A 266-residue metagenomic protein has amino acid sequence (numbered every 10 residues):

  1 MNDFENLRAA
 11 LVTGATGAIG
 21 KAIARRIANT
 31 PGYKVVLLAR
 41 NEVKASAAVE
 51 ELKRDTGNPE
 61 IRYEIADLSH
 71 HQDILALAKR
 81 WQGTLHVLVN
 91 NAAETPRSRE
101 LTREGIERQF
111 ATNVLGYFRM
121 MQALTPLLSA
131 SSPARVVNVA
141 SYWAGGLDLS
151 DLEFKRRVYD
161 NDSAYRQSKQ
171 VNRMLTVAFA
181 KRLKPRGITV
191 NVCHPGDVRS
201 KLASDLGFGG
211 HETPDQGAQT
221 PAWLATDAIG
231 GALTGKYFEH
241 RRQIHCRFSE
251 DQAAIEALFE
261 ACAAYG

Functional and structural regions predicted by a protein language model:
A9-V12, T84-V89, V136: Conserved hydrophobic beta-strands of the Rossmann-like cofactor-binding core in SDR/related NAD(P)H-dependent
T16-G17: Conserved glycine-rich cofactor-binding loop
G20-K21: N-terminal Rossmann-fold NAD(P) dinucleotide-binding loop
P31-A47: Conserved glycine-rich Rossmann-like NAD(P)H-binding loop of the short-chain dehydrogenase/reductase
E42-V43, E64-K79: The beta1-alpha1 cofactor-binding region of Rossmann-like NAD(H)/NADP(H)-dependent oxidoreductases
A93-R103, E107, S129-R186, H194-G207: Catalytic loop of short-chain dehydrogenase/reductase
V192, G209-Y265: C-terminal helical subdomain
